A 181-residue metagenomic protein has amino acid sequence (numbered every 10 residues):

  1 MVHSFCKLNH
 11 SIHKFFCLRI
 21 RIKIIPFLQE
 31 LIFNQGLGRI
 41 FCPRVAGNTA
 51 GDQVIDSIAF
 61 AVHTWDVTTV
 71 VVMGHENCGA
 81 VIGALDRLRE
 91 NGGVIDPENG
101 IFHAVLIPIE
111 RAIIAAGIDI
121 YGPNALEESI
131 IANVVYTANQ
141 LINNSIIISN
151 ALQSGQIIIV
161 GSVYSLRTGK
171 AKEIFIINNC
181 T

Functional and structural regions predicted by a protein language model:
M1-K7, S11-I12, L37-G38, A46-V67 (+1 more regions): Divalent-metal-activated hydrolytic enzyme cores
S4, S11-I12, F16-R39: N-terminal short beta-loop-beta anion/metal-coordinating cradle
I20-I22, R44, V71-H75, V160-S165: Short beta-strand segments
